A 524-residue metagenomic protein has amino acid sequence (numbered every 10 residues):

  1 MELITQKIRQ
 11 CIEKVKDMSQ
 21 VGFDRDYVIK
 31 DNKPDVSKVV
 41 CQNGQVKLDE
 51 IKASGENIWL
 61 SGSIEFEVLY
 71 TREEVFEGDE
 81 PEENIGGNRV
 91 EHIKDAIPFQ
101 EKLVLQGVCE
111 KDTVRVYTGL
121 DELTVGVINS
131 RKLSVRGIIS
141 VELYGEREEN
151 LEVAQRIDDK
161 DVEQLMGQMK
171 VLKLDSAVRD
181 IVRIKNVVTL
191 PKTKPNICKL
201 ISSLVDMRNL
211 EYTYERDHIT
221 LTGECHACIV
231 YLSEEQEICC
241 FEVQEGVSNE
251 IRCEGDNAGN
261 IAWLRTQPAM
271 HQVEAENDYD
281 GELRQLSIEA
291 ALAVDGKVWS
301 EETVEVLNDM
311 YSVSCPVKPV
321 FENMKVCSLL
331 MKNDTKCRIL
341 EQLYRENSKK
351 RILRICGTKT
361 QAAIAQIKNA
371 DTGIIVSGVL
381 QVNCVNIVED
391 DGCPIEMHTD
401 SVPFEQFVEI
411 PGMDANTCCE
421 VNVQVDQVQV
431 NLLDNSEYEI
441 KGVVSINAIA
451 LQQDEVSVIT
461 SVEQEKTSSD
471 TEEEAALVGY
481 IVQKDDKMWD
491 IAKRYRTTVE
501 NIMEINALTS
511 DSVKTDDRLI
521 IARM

Functional and structural regions predicted by a protein language model:
M1-E473: Interfacial loop/beta elements and low-complexity acidic/Ser/Thr-rich segments of macromolecular assembly/processing
T467-E504, T509-M524: Primarily a LysM-type cell-wall glycan-binding module
